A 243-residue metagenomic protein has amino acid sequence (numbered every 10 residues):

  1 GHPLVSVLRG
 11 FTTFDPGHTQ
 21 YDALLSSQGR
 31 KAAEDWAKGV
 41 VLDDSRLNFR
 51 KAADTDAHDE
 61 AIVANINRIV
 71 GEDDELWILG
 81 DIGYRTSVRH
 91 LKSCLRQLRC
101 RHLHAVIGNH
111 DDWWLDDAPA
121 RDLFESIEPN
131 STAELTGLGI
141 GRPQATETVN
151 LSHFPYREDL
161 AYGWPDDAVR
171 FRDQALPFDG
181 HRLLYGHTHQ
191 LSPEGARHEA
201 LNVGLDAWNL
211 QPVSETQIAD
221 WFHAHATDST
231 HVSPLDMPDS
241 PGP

Functional and structural regions predicted by a protein language model:
G1, D81, H187: Conserved acidic functional residues
H2-S6, R85-V88, D112-D116, D159-L160 (+2 more regions): Short catalytic/ligand-binding loop motif for oxyanion handling, primarily in non-cytosolic enzymes, centered on
L4-G139: Core catalytic region of metal-dependent phosphoesterases/phosphodiesterases, especially metallo-beta-lactamase-like
R121-G242: Conserved beta-sheet core of the metallophosphoesterase superfamily
